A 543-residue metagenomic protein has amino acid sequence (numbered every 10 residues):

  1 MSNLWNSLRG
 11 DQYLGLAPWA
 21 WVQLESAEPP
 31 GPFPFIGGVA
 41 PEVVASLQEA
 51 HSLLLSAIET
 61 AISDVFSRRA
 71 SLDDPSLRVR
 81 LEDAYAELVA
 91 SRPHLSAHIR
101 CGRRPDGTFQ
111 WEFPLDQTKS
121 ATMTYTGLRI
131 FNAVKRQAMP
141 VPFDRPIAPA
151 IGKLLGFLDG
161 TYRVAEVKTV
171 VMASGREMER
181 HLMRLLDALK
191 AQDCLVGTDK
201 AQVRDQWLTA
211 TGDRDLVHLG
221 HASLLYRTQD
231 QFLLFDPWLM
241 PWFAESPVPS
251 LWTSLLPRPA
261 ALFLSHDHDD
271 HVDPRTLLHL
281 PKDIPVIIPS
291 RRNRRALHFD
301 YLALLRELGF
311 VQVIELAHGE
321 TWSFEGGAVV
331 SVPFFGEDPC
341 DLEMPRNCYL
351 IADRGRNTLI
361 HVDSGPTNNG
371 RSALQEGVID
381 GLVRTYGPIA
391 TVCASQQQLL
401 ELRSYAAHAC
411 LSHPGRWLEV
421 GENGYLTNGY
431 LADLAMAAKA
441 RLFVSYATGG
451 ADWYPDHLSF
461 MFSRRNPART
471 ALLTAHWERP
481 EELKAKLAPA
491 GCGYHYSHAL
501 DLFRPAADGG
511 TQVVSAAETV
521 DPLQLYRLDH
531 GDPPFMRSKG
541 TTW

Functional and structural regions predicted by a protein language model:
S2-P30, F35-P41, E49, V65 (+3 more regions): Binuclear metal-ion centers of metallo-dependent hydrolases, dominated by the metallo-beta-lactamase
S2-R92, S96, P114-D116, S120-G127 (+6 more regions): Pre-active-site segment of Zn-dependent metallo-hydrolases
L155-V164, K168: Short capping segments at the starts of secondary-structure elements
A191-G197: A short, conserved structural fragment
T209-D215, R227-L233, T321-S331, A352-L359: Beta-strand-turn-beta hairpins that frame and shape the catalytic cleft of phosphate-ester-processing enzymes
L234-W238, R258-V272, I287-R291, L359-G365 (+8 more regions): Active-site neighborhood of phospho(di)ester-bond hydrolases with catalytic His/Asp-centered motifs
S250-A317: Active-site HxH/HxHxD metal-binding segment of metal-dependent hydrolases
R275-T276, F335-M436: Active-site-proximal loop/helix segments of hydrolase catalytic cores
